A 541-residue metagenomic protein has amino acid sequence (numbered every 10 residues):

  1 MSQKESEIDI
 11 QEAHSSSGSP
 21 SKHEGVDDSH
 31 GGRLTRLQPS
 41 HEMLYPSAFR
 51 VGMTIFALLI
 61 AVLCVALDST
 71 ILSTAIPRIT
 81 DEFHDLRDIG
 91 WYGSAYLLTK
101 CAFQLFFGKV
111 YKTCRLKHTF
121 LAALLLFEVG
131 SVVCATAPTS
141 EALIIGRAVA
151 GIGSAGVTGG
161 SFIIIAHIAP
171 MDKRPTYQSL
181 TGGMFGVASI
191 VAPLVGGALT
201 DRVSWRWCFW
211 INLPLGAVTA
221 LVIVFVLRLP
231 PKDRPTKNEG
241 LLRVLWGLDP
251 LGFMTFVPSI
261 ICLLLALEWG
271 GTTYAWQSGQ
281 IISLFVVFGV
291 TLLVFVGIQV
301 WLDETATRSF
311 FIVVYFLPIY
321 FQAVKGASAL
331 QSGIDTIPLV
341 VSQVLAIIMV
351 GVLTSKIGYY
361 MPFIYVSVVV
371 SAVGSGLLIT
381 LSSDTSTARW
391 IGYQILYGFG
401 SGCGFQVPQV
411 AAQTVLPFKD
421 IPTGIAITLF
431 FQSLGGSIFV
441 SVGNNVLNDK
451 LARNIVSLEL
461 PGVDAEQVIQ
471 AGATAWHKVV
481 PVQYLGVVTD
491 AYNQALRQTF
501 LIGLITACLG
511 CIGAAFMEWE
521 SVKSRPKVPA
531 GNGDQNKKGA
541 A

Functional and structural regions predicted by a protein language model:
M1-A48, V222, L229, K237-N238 (+3 more regions): Intrinsically disordered, low-complexity terminal tails of fungal membrane proteins
F49, M53-I60, C64-R78, F83-Y96 (+5 more regions): Transmembrane core module of solute transporters
T70, L97-L105, A155, S189-I190 (+3 more regions): Residue-level signature of mid-helix packing/kink "hotspots" within the transmembrane helices of 12-pass Major
I79-T80, V110-Y111, C134, L143 (+6 more regions): Interfacial helix-cap and linker-helix signal at transmembrane-aqueous boundaries of multi-pass secondary transporters
Q104-G252: Helix-loop-helix hairpins in multi-pass membrane proteins, especially solute transporters
T136-R147, S204, T380-Q394, N448-N454: Helix-loop junctions at membrane interfaces in 12-TM secondary transporters
V203-F310: Hydrophobic transmembrane-helix bundles of small-molecule transporters
V218, Q409-V410, I427-E518, R525-A541: Hydrophobic transmembrane architecture of multi-pass small-molecule transporters
